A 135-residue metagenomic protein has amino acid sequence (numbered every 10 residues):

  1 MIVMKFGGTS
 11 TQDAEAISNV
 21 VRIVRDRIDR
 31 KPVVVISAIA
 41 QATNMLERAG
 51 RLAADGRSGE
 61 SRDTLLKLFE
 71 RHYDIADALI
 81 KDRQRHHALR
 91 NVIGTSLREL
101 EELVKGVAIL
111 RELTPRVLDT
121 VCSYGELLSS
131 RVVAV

Functional and structural regions predicted by a protein language model:
M1-V135: Nucleotide/pyrophosphate-binding catalytic subdomain
